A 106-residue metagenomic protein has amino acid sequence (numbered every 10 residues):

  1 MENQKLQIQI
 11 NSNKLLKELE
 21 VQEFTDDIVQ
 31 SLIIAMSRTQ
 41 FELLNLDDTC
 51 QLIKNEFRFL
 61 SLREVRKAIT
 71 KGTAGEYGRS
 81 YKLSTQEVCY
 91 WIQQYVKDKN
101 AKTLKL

Functional and structural regions predicted by a protein language model:
M1-L106: Charged interaction scaffolds used for protein-protein
